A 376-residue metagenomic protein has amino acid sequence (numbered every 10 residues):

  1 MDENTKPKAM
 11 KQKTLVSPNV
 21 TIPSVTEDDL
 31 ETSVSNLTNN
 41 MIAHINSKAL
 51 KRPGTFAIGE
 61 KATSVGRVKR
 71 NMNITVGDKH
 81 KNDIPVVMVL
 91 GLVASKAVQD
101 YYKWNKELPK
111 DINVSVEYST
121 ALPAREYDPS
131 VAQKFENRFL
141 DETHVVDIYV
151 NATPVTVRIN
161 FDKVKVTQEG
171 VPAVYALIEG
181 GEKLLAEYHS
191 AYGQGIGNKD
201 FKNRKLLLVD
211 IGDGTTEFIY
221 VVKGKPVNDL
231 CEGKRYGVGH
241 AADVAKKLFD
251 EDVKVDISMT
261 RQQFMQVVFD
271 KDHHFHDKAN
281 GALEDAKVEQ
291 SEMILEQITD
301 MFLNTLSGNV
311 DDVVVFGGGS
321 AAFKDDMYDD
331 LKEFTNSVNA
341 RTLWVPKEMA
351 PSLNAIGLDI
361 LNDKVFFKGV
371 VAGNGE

Functional and structural regions predicted by a protein language model:
M1, K199-T216, V221-G224, R235-V238 (+1 more regions): A short acidic Gly-Thr/Ser loop motif
D2-L206, E292-V315, S320-E376: Nucleotide/phosphate-binding catalytic cleft detector across ATP-hydrolyzing and phosphate-transferring enzymes
T5, G224-K225, D272-H273: Detector for glycine-centered tight turns/loop "hinges" at secondary-structure junctions
N19-L30, G170-L185, D213, I219-M259 (+1 more regions): Glycine-rich phosphate-binding loop plus the immediately following alpha-helix
N73-H80, D229, K278-A282: Short coil/turn segments at secondary-structure junctions
G233, A282, P346: Conserved short-loop catalytic and cofactor-binding motifs
F249-D285: A mobile "lid/hinge" subdomain adjacent to the ATP/sugar-phosphate binding pocket shared across diverse ATP-dependent
A286-Q290: Contiguous effector/interaction surfaces
